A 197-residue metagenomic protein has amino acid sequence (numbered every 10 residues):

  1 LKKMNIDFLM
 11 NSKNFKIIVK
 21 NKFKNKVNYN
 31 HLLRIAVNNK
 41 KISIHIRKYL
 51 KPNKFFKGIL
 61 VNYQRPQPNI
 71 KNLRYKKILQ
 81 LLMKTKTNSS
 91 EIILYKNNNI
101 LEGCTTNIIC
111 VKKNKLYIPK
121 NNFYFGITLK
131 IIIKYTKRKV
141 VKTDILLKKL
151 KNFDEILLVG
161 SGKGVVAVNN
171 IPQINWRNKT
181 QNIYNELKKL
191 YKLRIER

Functional and structural regions predicted by a protein language model:
L1-K24, N38-R197: Helix-start/capping segments and mature chain N-termini
N25-R34: Short secondary-structure capping/junction motifs at helix and strand boundaries
